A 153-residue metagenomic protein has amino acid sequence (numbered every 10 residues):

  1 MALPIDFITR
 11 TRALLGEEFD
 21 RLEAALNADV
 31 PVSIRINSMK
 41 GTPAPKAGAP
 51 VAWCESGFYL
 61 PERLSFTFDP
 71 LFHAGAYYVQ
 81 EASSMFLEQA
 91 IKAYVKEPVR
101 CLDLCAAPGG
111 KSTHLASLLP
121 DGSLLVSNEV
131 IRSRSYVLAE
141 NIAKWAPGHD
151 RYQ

Functional and structural regions predicted by a protein language model:
M1-Q153: S-adenosylmethionine
